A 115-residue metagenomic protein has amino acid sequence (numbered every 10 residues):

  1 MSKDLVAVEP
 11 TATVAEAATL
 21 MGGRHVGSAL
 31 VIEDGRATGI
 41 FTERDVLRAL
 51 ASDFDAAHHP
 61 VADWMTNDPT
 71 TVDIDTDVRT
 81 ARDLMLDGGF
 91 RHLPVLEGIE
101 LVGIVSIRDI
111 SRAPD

Functional and structural regions predicted by a protein language model:
M1-D4, G22, T42-G89, L101-D115: Tandem CBS (Bateman) regulatory domains
L5-P10, S28-I40, V72-D73, R91-I104: Cytosolic beta-strand hydrophobic patch enriched in CBS
T11-A18, V78, R82: Short amphipathic alpha-helical segments
A15-A18, G22-A29: Short, conserved structural micro-motifs that define repeat-unit consensus positions and nucleotide-binding loops
